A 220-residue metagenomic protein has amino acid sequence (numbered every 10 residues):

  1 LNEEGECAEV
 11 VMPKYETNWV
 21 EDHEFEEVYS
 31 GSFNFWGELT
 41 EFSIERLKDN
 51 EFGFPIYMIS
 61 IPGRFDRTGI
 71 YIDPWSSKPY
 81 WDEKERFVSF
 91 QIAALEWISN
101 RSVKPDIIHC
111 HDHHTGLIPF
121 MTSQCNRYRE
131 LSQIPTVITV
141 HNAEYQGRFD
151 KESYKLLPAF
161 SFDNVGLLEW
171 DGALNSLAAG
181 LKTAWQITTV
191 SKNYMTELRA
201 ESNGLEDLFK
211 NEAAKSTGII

Functional and structural regions predicted by a protein language model:
L1-I220: Catalytic cores of nucleotide-sugar-dependent glycosyltransferases that transfer UDP/GDP/TDP-activated
